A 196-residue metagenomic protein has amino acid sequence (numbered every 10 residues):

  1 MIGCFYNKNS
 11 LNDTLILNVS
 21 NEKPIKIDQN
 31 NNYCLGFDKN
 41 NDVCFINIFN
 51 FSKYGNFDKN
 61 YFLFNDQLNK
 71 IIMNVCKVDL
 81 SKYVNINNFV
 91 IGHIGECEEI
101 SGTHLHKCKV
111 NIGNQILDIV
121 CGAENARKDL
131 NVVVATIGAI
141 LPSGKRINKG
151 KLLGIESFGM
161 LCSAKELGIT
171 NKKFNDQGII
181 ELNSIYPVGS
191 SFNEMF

Functional and structural regions predicted by a protein language model:
M1-F196: Phosphate-backbone binding interfaces of nucleic-acid-interacting proteins
